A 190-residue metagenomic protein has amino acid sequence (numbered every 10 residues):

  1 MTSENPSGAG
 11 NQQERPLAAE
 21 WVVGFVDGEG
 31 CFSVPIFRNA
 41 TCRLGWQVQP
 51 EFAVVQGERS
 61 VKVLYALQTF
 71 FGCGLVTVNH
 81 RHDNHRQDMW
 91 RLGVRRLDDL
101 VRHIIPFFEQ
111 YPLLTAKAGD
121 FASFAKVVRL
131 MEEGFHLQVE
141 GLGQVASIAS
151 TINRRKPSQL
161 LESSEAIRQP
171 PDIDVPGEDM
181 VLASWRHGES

Functional and structural regions predicted by a protein language model:
M1-S190: Sequence-level preference for short, compositionally simple segments enriched in small aliphatic or small polar residues
